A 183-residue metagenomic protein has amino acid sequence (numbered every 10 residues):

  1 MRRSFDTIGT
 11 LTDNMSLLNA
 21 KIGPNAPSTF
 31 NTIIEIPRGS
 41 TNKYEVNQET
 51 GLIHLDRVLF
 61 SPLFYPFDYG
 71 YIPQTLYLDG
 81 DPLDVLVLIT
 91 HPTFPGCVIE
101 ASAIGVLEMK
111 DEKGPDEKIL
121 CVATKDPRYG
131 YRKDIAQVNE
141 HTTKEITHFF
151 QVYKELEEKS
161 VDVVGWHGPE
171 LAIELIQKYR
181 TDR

Functional and structural regions predicted by a protein language model:
R2-R183: Hydrophobic N-terminal alpha-helices or hydrophobic patches in metabolic proteins across all domains of life
